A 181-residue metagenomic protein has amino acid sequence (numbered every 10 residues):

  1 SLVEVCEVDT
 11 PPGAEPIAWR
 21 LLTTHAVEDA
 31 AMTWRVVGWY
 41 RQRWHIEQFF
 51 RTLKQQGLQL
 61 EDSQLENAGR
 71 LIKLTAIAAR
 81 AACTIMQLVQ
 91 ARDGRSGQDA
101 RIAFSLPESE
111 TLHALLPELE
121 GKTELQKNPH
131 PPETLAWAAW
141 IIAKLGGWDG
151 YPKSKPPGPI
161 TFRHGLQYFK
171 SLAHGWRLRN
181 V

Functional and structural regions predicted by a protein language model:
S1-V181: Single, function-defining residue in the core of a domain
